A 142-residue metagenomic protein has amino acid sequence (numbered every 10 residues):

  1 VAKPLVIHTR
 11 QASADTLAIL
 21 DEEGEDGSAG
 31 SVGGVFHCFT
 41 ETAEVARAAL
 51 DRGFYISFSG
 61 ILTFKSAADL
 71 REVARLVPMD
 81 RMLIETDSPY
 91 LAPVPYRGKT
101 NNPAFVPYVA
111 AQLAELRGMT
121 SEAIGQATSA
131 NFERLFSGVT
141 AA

Functional and structural regions predicted by a protein language model:
V1-R52, F64-K65, E72-V73, V77 (+3 more regions): Divalent metal-binding pocket/active-site signature
D15, S66, D87, A130 (+1 more regions): Flexible domain-boundary/linker segments
I56-S59: Helix-adjacent hinge/juxtasegments
I61-L62, P89: Short glycine-rich anion-binding loops that position phosphate/pyrophosphate groups of nucleotides and phosphorylated
R71-E72, A111: Active-site phosphate/pyrophosphate- and oxyanion-stabilizing loops and adjacent acidic/basic residues in soluble
M79-S88: Non-cysteine beta-strand/loop elements that form the S-adenosyl-L-methionine
L91-P93: Amphipathic alpha-helical segments at domain termini/boundaries
A104-A142: Mid-to-C-terminal alpha-helical segments outside catalytic/metal-binding sites
